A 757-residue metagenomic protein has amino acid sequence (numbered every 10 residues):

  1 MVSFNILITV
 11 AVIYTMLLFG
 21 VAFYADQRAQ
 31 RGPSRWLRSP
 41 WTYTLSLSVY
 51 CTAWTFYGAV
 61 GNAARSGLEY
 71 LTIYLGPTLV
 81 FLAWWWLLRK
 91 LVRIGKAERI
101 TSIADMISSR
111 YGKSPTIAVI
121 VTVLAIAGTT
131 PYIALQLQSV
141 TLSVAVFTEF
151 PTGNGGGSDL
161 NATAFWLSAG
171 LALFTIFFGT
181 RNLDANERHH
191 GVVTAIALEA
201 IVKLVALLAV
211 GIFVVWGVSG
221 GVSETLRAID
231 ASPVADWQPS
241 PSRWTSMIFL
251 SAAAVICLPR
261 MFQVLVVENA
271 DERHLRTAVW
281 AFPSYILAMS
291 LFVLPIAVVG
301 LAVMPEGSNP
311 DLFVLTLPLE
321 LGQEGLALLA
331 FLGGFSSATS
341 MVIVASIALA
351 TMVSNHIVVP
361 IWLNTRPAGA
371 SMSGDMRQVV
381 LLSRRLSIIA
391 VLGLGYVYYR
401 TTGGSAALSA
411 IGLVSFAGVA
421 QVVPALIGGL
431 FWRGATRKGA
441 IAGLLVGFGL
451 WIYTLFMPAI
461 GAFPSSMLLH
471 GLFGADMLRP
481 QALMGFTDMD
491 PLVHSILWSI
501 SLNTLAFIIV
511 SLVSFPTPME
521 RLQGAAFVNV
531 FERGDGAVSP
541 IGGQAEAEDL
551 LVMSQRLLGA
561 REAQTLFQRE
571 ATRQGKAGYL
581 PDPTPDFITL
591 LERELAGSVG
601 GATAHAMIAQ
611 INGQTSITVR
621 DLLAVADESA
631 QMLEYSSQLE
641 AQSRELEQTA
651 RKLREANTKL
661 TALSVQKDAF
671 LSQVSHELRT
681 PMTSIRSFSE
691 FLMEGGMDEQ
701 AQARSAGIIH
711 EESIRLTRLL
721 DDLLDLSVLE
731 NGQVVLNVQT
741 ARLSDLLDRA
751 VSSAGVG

Functional and structural regions predicted by a protein language model:
M1-P583: Membrane-embedded helix-loop-helix hairpins and adjacent transmembrane boundary segments in multi-pass transporters
I617-A669, Q673: Amphipathic alpha-helical coiled-coil "transmission" helices that mediate dimerization and conformational coupling
T658-E694, R704: Primarily the dimerization/phosphotransfer
E711-L716: Short alpha-helical segment of the dimerization/phosphotransfer core of two-component systems
D721-L726: Short alpha-helical N-box/ATP-lid segment at the N-terminus of the HATPase_c
S727-V738: Helix-loop junction within the histidine kinase core
L729, L747, A754-G757: A short helix-and-adjacent loop within the catalytic ATP-binding
N737-S752: A conserved beta-strand-to-alpha-helix junction within the catalytic ATP-binding
